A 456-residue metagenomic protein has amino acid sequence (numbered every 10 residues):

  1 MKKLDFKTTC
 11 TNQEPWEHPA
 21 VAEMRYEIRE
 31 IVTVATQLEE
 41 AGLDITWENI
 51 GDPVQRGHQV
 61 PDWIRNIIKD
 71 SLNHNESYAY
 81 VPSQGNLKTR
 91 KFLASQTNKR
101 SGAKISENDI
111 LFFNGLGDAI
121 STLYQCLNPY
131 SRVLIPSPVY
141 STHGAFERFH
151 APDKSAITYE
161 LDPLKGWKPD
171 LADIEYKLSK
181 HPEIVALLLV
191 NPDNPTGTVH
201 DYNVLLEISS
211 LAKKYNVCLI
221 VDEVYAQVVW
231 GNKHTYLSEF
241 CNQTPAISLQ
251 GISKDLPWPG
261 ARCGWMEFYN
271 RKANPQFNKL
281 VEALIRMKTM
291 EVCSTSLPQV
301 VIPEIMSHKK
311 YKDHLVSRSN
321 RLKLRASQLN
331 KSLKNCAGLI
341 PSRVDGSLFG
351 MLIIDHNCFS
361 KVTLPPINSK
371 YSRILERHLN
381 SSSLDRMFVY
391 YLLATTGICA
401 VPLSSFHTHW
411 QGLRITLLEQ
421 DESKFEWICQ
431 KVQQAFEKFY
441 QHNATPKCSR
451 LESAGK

Functional and structural regions predicted by a protein language model:
M1-N75, Q84, K88, S95-K456: PLP-dependent class I/II
A79: Aromatic- and carboxylate-lined catalytic core of secreted/periplasmic carbohydrate-active enzymes
